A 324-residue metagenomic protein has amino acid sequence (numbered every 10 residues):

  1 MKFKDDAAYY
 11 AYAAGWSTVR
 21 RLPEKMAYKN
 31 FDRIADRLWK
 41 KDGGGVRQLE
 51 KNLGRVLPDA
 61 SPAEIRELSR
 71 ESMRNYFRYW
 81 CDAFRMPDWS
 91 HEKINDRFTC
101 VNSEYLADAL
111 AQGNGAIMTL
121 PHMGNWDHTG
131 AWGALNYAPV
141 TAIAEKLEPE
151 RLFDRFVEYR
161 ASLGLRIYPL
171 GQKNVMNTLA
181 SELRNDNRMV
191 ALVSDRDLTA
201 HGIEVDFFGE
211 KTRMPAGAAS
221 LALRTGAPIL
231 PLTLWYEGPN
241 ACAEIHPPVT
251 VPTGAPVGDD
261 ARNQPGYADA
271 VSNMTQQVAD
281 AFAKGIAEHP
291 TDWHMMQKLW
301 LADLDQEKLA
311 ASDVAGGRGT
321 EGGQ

Functional and structural regions predicted by a protein language model:
M1-L120, F153, V157, S162: Membrane-anchoring hydrophobic helices of lipid-metabolizing enzymes
F3, L38, R66-R70, L135 (+2 more regions): Non-catalytic C-terminal accessory region of glycerolipid acyltransferases and related lyso-lipid remodeling enzymes
Y10, G45, F98, G171 (+1 more regions): Soluble or luminal CAZymes and related metallo-dependent hydrolases
R47, K146-E150, K211-P215: Active-site metal-coordination segments of metallo-dependent hydrolases
D96-C100, P149, P169-K173, K211 (+1 more regions): A conditional alpha-helix N-cap/helix-loop micro-motif detector
V101-S103, I143-E145, L170-Q172, H246-P248 (+1 more regions): Conserved beta-strand termini and adjacent loop/short-helix elements that scaffold enzyme active sites in alpha/beta
L106-A107, G130, F153-V157, L179-A180 (+2 more regions): Short amphipathic alpha-helical segments and helix-helix/interface helices
Q112-Q172, A200-I203, F207: Catalytic core of membrane glycerolipid acyltransferases/transacylases, capturing the structured, soluble-facing
